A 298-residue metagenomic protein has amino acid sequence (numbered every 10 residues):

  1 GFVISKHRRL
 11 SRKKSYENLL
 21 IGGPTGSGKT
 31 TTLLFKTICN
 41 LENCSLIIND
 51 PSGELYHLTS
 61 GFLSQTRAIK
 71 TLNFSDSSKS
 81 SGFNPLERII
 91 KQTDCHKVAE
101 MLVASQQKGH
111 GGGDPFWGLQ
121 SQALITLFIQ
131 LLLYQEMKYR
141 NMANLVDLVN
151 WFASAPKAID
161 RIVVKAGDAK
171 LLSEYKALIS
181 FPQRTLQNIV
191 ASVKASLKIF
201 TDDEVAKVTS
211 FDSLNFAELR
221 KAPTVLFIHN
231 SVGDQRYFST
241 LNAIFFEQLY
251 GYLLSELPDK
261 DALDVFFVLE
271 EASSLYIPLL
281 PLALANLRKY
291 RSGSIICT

Functional and structural regions predicted by a protein language model:
V3, L10-G293: P-loop NTPase motor domains
T298: H-loop/switch region of ABC-family ATPase nucleotide-binding domains
